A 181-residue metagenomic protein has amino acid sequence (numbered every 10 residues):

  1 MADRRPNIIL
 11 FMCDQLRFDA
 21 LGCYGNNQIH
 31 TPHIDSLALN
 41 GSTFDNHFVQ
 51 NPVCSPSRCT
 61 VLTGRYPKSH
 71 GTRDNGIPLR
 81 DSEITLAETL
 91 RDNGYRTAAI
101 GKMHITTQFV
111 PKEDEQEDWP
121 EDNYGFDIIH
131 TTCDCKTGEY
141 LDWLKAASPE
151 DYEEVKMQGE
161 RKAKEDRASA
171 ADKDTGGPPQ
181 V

Functional and structural regions predicted by a protein language model:
M1-V181: Formylglycine-dependent sulfatase
